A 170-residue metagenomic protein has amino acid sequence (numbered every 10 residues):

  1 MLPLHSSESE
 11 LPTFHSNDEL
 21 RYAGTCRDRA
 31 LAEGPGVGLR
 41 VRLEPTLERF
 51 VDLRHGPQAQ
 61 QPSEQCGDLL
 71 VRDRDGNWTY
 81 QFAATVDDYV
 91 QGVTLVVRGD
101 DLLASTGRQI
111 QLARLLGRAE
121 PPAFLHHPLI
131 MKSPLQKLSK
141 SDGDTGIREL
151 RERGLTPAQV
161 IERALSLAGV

Functional and structural regions predicted by a protein language model:
M1-S139, G146-R151: Active-site cores that bind ATP or allylic diphosphates and position pyrophosphate for catalysis
R118-A119, L155, V170: Helix N-cap/coil-helix junction residues
A158-V170: Generic C-terminus detector
